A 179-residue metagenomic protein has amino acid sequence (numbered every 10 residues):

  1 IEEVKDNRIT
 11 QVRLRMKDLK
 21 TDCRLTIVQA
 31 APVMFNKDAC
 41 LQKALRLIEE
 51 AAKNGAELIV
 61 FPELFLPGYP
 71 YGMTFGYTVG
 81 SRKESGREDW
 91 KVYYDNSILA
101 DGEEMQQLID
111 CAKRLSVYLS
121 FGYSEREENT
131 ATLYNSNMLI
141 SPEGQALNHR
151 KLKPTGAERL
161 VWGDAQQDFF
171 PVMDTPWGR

Functional and structural regions predicted by a protein language model:
D6-N7: Intrinsic-disorder-associated, low-complexity terminal segments enriched in Asp/Asn/His/Tyr and depleted of Lys/Arg
V12, T21-E50: N-terminal, active-site-proximal structural segment of metallo-dependent hydrolase catalytic domains
K17-L25, V172-R179: Beta-strand-turn-beta hairpins that frame and shape the catalytic cleft of phosphate-ester-processing enzymes
A31, F65, S124-E125: Catalytic metal-binding/acid-base residues of hydrolase active sites
C40, I48-Y77, A112, L119-S120: Active-site beta-strand/loop signature of hydrolases that rely on acidic residues for catalysis
L41-Q42, M73-G76, Y134-S136, K153: Short, glycine/charged-enriched secondary-structure capping and boundary segments
T74-S97: A charged helix-plus-loop insertion that forms the helical arch/lid used to bind and gate nucleic-acid substrates
A100, E104-Q106, D110, E125-R179: Active-site catalytic loop in hydrolytic enzyme cores
